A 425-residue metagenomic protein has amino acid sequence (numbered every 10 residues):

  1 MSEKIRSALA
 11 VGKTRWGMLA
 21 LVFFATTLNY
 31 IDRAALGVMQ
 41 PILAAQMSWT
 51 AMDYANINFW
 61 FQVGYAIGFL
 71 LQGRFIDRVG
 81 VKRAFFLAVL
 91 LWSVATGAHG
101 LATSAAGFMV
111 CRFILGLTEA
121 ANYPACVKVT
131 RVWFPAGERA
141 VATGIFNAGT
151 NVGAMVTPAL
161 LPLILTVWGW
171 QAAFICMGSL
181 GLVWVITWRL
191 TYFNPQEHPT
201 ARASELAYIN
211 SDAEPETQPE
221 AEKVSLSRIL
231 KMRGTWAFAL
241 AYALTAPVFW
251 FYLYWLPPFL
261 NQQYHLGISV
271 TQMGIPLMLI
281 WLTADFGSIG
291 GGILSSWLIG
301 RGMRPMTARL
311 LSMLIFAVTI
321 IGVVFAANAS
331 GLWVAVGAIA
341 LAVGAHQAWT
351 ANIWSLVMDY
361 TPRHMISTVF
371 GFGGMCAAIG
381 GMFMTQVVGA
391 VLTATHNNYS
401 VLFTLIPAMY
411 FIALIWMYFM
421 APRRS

Functional and structural regions predicted by a protein language model:
M1-A34: Cytosolic juxtamembrane N-terminal segment immediately preceding the first transmembrane helix of multi-pass
A34, Q62-L70, A120, A154-M155 (+3 more regions): Residue-level signature of mid-helix packing/kink "hotspots" within the transmembrane helices of 12-pass Major
L36-G37, L230-G291, H346-T350, W354 (+1 more regions): Extracytoplasmic gate region of multi-pass secondary transporters
S48, G80, L101-G107, T118 (+3 more regions): Helix-breaking motifs and short loop linkers at transmembrane-helix boundaries and internal kinks in secondary membrane
I67-A106: Conserved MFS/SLC helix-loop-helix module at the cytosolic interface between two early adjacent transmembrane helices
L90-T103, L314-S330: C-terminal ends and interior cores of transmembrane alpha-helices in multi-pass membrane transporters/permeases
C111-N151: Cytoplasmic helix-loop-helix junction between adjacent transmembrane helices in 12-TM secondary transporters
F146-P199: Helix-loop-helix hairpin linking two adjacent transmembrane segments in secondary transporters
